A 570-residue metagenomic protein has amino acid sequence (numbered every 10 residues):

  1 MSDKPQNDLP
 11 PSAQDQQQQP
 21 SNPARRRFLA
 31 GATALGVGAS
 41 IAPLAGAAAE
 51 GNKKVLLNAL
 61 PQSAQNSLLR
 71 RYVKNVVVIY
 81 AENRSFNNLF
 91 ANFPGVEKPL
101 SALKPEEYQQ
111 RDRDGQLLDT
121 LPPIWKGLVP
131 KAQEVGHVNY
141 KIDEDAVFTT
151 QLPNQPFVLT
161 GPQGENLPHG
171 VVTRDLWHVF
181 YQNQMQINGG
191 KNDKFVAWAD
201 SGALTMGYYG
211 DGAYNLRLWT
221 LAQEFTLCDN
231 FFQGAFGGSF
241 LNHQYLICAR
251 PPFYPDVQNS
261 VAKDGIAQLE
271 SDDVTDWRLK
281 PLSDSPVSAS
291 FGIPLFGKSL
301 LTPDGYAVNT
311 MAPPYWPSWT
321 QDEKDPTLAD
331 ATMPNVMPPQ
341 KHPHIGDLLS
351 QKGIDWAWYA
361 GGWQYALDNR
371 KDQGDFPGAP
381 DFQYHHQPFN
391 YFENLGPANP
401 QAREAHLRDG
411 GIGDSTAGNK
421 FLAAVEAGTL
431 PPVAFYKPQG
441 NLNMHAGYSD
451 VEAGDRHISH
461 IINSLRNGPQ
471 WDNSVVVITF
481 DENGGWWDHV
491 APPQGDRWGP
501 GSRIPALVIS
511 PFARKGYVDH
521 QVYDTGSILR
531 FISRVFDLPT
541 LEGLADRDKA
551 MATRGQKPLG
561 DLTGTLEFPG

Functional and structural regions predicted by a protein language model:
S2-P23, R27-G570: N-terminal pro-sequences and low-complexity stem/linker regions of secreted or lumenal proteins
